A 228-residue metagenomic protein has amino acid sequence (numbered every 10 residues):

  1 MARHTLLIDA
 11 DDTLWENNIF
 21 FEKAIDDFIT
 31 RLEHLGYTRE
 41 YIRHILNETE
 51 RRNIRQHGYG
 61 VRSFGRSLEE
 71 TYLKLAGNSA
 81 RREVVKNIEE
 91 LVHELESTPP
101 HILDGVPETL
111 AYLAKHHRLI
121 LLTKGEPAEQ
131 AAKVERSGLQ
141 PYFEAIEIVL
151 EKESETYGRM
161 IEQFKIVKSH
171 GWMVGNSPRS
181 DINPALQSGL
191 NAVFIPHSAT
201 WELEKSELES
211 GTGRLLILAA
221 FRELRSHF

Functional and structural regions predicted by a protein language model:
M1-H4, E83, P107, A111 (+2 more regions): Asp-based, Mg2+/Mn2+-dependent phosphohydrolase catalytic module
M1-I8, T13-I45: Active-site neighborhood of HAD-like aspartate-dependent phosphohydrolases
F21-I29, G65, E69, P127: An amphipathic alpha-helix signature
A24-F28, L46, E50, I88-H93 (+2 more regions): Hydrophobic alpha-helical core bundles mediating ligand binding, dimerization, or RNAP-core interactions
E33-E48, G77-I88, Y142: Short, surface-exposed acidic
T49-E94: A metal-dependent, Asp-based hydrolase signature
L95-A111: Active-site periphery "cap/insert" segments of enzyme catalytic domains
T123: Conserved phosphate-coupling serine/threonine residues in phosphotransfer and NTP-handling enzymes
